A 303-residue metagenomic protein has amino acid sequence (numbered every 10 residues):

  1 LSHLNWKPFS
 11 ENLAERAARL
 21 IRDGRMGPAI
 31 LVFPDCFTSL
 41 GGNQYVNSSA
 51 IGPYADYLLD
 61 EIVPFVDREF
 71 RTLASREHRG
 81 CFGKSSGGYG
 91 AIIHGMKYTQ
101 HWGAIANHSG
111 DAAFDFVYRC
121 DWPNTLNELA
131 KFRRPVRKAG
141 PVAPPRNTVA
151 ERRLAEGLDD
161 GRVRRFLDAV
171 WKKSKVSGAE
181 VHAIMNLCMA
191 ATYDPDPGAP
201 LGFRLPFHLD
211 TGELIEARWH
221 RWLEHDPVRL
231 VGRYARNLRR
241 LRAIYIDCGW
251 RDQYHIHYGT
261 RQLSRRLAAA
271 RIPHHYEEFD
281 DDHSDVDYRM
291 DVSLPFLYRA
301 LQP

Functional and structural regions predicted by a protein language model:
L1-P303: Non-catalytic cap/lid and distal C-terminal segments of serine-dependent acyl enzymes
